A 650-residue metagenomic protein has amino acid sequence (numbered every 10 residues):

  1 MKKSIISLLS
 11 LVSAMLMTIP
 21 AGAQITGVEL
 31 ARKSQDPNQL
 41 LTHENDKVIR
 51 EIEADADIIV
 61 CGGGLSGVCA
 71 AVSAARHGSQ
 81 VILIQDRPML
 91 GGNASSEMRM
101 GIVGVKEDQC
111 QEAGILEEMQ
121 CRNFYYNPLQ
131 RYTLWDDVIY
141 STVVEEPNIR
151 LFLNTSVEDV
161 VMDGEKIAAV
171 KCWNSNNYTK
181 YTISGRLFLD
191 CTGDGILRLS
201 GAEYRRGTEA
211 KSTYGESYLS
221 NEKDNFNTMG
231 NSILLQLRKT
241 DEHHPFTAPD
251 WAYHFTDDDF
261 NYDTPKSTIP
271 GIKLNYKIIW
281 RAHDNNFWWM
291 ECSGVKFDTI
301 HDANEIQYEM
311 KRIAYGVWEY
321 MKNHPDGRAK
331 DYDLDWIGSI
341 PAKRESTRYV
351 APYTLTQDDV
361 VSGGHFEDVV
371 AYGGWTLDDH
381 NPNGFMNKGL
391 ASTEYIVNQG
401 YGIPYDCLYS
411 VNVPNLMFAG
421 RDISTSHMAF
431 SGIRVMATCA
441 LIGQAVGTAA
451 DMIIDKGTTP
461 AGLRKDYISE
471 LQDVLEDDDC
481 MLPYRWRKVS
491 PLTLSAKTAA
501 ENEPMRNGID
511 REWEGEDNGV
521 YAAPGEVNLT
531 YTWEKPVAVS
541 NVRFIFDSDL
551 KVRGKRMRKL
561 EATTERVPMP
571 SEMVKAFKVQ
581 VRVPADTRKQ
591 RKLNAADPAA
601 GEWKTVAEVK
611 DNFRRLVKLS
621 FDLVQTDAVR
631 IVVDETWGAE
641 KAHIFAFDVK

Functional and structural regions predicted by a protein language model:
M1-L9: Bacterial N-terminal signal peptides that target proteins for export
L9-P20: Bacterial N-terminal signal peptides
I25, E29-Q39, N45, A169 (+1 more regions): Flavin (FAD/FMN)-binding glycine-rich loop and adjacent Rossmann-like elements that form
T26-P37, K47, D55, S73 (+4 more regions): Conserved N-terminal/central alpha/beta ligand/cofactor-binding core
R50-G64: Beta1/beta-strand and adjacent pyrophosphate-binding region of the FAD-binding site in flavoprotein oxidoreductases
G67: N-terminal Rossmann-fold NAD(P) dinucleotide-binding loop
V489-R511: Predominantly extracellular/luminal regions of secreted and cell-surface proteins, especially disulfide-bonded
E512-A600, T605, K610-K650: Aromatic, loop-rich ligand-recognition surfaces of beta-strand-rich domains
